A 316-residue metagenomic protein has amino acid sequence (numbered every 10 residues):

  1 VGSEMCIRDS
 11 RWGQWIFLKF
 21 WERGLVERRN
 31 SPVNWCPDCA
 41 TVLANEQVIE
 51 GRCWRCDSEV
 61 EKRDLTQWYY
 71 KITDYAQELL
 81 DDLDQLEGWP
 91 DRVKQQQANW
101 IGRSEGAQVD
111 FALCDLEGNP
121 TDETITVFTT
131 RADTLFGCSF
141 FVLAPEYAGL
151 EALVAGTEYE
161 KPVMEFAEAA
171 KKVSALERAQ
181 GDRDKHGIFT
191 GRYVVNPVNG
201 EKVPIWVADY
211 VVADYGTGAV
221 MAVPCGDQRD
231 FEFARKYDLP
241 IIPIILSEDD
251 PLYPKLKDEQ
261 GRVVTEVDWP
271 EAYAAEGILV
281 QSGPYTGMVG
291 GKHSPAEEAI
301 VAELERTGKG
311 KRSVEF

Functional and structural regions predicted by a protein language model:
S3-E4, R8-I125, A219-F316: Residue patterns forming the tRNA-binding/recognition surfaces of aminoacyl-tRNA synthetases and related DALR
L25, P145-A152: Short helix-capping/linker segments at secondary-structure and domain boundaries
R29, V127, V203-I205: Short capping micro-motif at the N-terminus of alpha-helices
T66-Q67, T129-T134, V207-V211: A short, sequence-level motif marking secondary-structure junctions
W100-E105, A132-T134, D184-I188, P197: A short catalytic or substrate-binding loop motif that flags glycine-/basic-rich loops and adjacent residues that bind
S104-Q108, S139, F189-G191: Short glycine-rich loop/turn motifs
I125-Y147: Conserved phosphate/anionic-ligand binding catalytic regions in large, soluble enzymes, centered on
L150-E248, Y253, V267-E271: Catalytic alpha/beta core of large soluble enzyme barrels
